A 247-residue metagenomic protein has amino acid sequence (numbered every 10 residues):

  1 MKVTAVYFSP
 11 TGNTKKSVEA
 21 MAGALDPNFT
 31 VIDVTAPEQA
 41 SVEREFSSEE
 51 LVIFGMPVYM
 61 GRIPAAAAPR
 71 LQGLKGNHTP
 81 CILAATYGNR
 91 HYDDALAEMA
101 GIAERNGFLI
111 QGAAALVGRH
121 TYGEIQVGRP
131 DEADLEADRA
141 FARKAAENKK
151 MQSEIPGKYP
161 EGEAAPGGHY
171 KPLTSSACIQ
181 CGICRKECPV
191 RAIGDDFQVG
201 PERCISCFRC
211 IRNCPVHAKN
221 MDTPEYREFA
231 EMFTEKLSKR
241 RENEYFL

Functional and structural regions predicted by a protein language model:
K2-A5, T11-S17, M21-A36, V42-G168 (+1 more regions): FMN-binding flavodoxin-like domain, especially the glycine-rich phosphate-binding loop
V6-Y7, C188: A generic structured-segment signal
M151-Y170, I179-D195: Short, charged low-complexity linear segments at domain edges
T174, I179-I205, R209-Y226: Iron-sulfur cluster-binding cysteine motifs and their immediate structural context in ferredoxin-like electron-transfer
